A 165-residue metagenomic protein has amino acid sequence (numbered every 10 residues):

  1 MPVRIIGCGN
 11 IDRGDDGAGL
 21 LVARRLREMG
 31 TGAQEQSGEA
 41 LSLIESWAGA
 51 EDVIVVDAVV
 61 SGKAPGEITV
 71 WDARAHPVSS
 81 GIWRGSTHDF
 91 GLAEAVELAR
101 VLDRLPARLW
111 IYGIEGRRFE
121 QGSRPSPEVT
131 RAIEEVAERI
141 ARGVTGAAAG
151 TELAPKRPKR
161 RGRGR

Functional and structural regions predicted by a protein language model:
M1-G116, S123-E135, R139-R165: N-terminal catalytic or cofactor-binding beta/alpha core of small enzyme domains
